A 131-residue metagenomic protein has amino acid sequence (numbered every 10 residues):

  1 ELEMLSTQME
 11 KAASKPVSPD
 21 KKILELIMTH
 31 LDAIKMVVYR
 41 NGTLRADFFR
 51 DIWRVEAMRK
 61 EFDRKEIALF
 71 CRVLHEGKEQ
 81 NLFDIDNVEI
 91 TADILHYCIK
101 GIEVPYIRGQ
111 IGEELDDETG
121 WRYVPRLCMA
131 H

Functional and structural regions predicted by a protein language model:
E1-S6: Short, basic, alpha-helical segments at the C-terminal edge of helix-turn-helix-like DNA-binding modules
T7-M36, T91-L95, W121: Hydrophobic alpha-helical connector segments
M9, L74, P125: Generic structural marker for isolated residues within well-ordered, non-membrane alpha-helices of soluble domains
K11, K15, M36, E76 (+3 more regions): Conserved amphipathic alpha-helical interaction elements at protein-protein interfaces in regulatory, energy-coupling
K15-P19, D51, D84: Residue-level signature of the cytosolic catalytic core of signaling kinases
E25-C71, E79-L82: Short secondary-structure transition hinges
I27, I67, C71, E118-M129: Hydrophobic core segments within long, regular secondary-structure runs in both alpha- and beta-rich folds
G42-F49, E56, K78-V124: Hydrophobic/aromatic-rich alpha-helical bundle segments in the mid-to-C-terminal region
